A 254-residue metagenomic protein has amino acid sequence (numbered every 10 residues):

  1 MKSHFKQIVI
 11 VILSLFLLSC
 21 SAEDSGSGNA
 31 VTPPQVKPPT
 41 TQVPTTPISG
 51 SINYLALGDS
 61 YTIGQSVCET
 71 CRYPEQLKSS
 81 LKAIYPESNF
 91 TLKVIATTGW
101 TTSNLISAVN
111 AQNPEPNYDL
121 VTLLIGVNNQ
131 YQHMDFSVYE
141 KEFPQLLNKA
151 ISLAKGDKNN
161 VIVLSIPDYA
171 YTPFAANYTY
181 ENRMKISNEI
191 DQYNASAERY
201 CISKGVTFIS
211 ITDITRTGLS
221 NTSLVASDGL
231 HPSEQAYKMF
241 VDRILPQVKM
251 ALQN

Functional and structural regions predicted by a protein language model:
M1-V9: Bacterial N-terminal signal peptides that target proteins for export
L13, P86, K155-D157: Proline-centered flexible-loop/turn and helix-kink motifs
F16-S19: C-terminal motif of bacterial Sec signal peptides marking the signal peptidase cleavage site
S21-D24: Bacterial signal peptide processing site
G28-T98, N110-P116: Serine-esterase "nucleophile elbow" of acetyl-processing enzymes
I95-W100, I125-V127: Cell-envelope and extracellular/periplasmic
S103: N-terminal helical cap/lid subdomain that shapes the substrate entry/recognition surface in HAD-like hydrolases
I106-Q253: Alpha-helical cap/lid subdomain in secreted, periplasmic, or secretory-pathway luminal O-acyl-processing enzymes
